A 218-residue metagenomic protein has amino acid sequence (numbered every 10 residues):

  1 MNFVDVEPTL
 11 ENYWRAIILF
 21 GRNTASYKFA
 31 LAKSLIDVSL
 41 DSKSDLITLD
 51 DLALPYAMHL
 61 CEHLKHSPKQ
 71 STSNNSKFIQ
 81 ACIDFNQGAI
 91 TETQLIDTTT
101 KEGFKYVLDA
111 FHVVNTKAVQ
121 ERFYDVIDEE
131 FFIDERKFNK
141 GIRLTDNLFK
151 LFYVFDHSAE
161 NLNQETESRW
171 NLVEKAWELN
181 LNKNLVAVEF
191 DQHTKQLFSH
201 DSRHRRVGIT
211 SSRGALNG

Functional and structural regions predicted by a protein language model:
M1-N217: Mixed-charge, low-complexity interaction segments
